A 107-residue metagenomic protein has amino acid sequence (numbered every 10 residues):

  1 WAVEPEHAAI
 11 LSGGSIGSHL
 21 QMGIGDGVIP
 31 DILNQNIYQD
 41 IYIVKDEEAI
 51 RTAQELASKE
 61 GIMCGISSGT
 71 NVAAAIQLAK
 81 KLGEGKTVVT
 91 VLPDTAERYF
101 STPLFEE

Functional and structural regions predicted by a protein language model:
W1-I66, P103-E107: Active-site/ligand-binding loops adjacent to catalytic centers
A73-E107: Phosphate-binding loop/pocket of nucleotide- and phosphate-handling active sites
